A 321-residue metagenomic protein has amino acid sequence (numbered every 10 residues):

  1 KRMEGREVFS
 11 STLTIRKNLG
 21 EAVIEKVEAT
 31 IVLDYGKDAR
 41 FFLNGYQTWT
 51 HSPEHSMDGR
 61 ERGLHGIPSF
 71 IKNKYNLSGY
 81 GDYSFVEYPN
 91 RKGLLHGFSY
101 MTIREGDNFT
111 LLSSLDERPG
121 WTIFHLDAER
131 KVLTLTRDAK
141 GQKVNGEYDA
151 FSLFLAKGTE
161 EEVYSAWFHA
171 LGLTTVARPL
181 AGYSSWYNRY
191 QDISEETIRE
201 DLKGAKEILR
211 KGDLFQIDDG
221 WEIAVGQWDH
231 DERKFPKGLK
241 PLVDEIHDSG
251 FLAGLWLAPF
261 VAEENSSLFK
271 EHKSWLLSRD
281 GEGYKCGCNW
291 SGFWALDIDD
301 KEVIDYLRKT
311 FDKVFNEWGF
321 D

Functional and structural regions predicted by a protein language model:
K1-D213, E245: Carbohydrate-recognition beta-sandwich/jelly-roll modules in extracellular/periplasmic carbohydrate-active proteins
N18, A29-V32, W186-N188, D219-E222 (+3 more regions): An acidic- and aromatic-residue-enriched active-site/binding cleft used to recognize and process polar
L180-E196, E222-K237, C288-R308: The substrate-binding groove and active-site-proximal loops of carbohydrate-active enzymes, especially glycoside
L180-G182, G212-F215, G250-G254, D321: Beta-sheet entry/capping signal
Y187, G254-L255, P259-W318: Active-site-adjacent "subsite" loops/lids of carbohydrate-active enzymes
E200-G204, K237-D248, K309, K313: Alpha-helical scaffolding segments of alpha/beta enzyme cores, especially the outer helices of TIM-barrel or partial
L209-W221, L307-D321: Active-site groove signature of glycoside hydrolases
D218-H272, L276-L277: Acidic/aromatic-lined carbohydrate-recognition and catalytic surfaces of CAZymes acting on diverse glycans
